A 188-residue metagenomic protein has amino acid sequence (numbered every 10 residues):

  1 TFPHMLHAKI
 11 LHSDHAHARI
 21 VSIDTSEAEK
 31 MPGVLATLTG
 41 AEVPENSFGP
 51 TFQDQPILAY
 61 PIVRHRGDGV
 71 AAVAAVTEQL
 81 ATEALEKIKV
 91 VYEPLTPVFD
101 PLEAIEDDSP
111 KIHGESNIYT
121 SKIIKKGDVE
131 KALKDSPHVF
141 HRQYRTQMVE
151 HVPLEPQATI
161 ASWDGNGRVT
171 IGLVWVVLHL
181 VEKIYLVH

Functional and structural regions predicted by a protein language model:
T1-H188: Structural alpha/beta core scaffold segments of enzyme domains
